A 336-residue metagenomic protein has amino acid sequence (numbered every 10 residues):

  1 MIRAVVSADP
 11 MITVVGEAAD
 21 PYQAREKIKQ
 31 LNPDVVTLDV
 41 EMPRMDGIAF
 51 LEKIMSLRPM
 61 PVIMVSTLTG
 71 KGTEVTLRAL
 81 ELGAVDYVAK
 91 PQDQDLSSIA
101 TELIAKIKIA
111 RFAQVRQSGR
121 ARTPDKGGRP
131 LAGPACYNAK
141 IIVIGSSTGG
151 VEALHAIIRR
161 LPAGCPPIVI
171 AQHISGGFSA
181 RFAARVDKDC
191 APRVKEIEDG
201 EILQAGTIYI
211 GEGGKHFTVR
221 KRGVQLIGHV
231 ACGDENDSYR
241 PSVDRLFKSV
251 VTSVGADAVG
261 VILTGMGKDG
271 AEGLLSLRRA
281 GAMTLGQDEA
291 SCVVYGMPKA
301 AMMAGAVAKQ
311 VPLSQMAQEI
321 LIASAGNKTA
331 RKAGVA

Functional and structural regions predicted by a protein language model:
M1-S7, M11-T13, E17-T37, E41-A336: Conserved acid/base catalytic micro-environments in cytosolic active-site loops
